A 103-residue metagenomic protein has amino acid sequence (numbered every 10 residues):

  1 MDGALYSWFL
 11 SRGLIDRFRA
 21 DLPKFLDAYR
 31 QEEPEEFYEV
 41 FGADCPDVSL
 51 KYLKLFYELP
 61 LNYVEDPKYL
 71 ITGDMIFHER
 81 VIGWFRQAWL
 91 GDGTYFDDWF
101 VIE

Functional and structural regions predicted by a protein language model:
M1-E39: N-terminal trafficking/processing presequences and adjacent post-cleavage segments of proteins routed to secretion
E32, L50-Y52, Y95: A broad structural signal for short, well-ordered beta-strand segments within beta-sheet-rich domains
Y38, V48, G91-G93: A general, composition-driven signal for non-globular sequence regions
A43-Q87: Exposed beta-strand-loop-beta-strand "reactive/processing" segments of non-cytosolic proteins
V81-E103: A short, surface-exposed interaction/processing loop segment used at functional sites
